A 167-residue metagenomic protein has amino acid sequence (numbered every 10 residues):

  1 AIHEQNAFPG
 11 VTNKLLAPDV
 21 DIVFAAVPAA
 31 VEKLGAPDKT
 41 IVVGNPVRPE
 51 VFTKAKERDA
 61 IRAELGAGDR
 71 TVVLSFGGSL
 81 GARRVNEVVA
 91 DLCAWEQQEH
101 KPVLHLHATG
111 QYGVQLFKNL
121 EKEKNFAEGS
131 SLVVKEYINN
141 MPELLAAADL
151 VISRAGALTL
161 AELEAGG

Functional and structural regions predicted by a protein language model:
A1, I22-F24, I41, L106 (+2 more regions): Hydrophobic/aromatic beta-strand patches that form the interior of the parallel beta-sheet core in alpha/beta enzyme
A1-K56: Active-site-proximal region of nucleotide-activated glycan assembly enzymes, centered on histidine/acidic-rich loops
Q5-P9, Q111-Y112, N140, A157: Short beta->alpha connector loops
A7, S79-L80, R84, A157-L158: Residue-level detector of alpha-helix initiation sites
N13-K14, A90, A94, A161: Alpha-helical segments flanking ligand/cofactor-binding loops in enzyme cores
P28, G78, G110, A155-A157: Short glycine-/small-residue-rich Rossmann-like dinucleotide-binding loops
E57, A63, A67-L150: Donor-nucleotide binding loops and adjacent catalytic segments primarily of GT-B fold Leloir glycosyltransferases
M141-G167: A donor-sugar binding/catalytic signature common to diverse glycosyltransferases and related nucleotide-sugar
